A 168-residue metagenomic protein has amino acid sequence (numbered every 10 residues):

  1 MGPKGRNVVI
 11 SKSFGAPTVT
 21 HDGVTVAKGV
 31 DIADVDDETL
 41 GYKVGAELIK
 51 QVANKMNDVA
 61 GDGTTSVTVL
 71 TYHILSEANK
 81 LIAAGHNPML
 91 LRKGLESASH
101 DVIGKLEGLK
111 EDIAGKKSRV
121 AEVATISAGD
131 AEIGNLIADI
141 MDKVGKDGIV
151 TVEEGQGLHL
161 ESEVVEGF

Functional and structural regions predicted by a protein language model:
M1-E166: N-terminal glycine-/lysine-enriched basic segments
